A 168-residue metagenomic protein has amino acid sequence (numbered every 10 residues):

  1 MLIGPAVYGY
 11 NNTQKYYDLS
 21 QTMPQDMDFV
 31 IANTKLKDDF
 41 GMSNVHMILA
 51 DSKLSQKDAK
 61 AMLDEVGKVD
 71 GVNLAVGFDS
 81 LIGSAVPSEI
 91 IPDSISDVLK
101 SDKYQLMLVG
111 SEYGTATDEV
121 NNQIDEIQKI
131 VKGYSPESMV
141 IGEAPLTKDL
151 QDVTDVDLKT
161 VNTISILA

Functional and structural regions predicted by a protein language model:
M1-Y17: Signature of alpha-helical transmembrane segments and their immediate interfacial
Q14-A168: Structured non-transmembrane domains adjacent to transmembrane bundles in polytopic membrane proteins
